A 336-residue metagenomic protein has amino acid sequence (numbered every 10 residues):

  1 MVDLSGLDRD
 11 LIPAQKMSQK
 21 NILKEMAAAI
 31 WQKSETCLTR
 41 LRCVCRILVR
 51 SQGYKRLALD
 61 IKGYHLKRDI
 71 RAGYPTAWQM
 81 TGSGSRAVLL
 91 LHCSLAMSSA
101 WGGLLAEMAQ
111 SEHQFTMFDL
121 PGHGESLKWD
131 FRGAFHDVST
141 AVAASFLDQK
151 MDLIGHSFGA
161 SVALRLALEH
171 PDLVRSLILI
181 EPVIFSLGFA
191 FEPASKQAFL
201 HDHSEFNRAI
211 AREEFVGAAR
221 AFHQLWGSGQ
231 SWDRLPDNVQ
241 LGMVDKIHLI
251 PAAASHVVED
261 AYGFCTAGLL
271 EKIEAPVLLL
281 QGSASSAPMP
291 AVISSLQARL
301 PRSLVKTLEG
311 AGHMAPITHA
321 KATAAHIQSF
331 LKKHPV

Functional and structural regions predicted by a protein language model:
D8, I12, I22-L23, A27-V88 (+3 more regions): Alpha/beta-hydrolase fold catalytic core
Y74, Q114-I154, F158, E169 (+1 more regions): Active-site loop/oxyanion-hole signature of alpha/beta-hydrolase fold enzymes
Y74-K128: Conserved HGGG/HGGXW glycine-rich cap/lid loop of the alpha/beta-hydrolase fold
V162-L166: Hydrolases whose catalytic domains are alpha/beta-hydrolase-1, hotdog thioesterase, or metallo-beta-lactamase-like
L168, L173-A209: Flexible "cap/lid" loop of the alpha/beta hydrolase fold
R212-A254: Conserved alpha/beta-hydrolase catalytic His-Asp/Glu region
G242-S295, T307: Conserved serine/cysteine hydrolase catalytic core
A311-A320: Catalytic histidine-centered segment of alpha/beta-hydrolase-like enzymes
